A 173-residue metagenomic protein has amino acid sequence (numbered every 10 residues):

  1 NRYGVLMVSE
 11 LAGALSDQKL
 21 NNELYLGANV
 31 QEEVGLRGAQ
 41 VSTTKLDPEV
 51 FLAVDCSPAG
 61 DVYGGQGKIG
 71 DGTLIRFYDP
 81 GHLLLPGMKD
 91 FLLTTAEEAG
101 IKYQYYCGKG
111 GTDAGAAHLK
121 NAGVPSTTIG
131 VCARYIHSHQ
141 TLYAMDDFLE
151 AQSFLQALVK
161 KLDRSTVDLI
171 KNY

Functional and structural regions predicted by a protein language model:
N1-E33, A151-L158: Alpha-helical metal-binding/catalytic segments enriched in His/Glu/Asp
V5, G35-R37, D113-A114, S138: Short glycine/serine/threonine-rich phosphate/pyrophosphate-binding segments that cradle anionic phosphate groups
L6, E23-Y25, E49-L52, K102-Q104 (+1 more regions): Structural motif
E10-Q18, T44-D47, H118-G123: Alpha-helix C-terminal capping segments
Y25, N29-R37, Q104-G111: Active-site glycine- and acidic-residue-rich loops that bind and position anionic ligands or nucleotide-like cofactors
A28-G35, S57-P58, A133-Y135: Acidic, glycine-rich active-site loops and adjacent beta-strand->loop/helix elements that engage anionic groups
V34-Q104: Metal-dependent peptidase/peptidase-like ectodomains
L74-Q152, A157-Y173: Active-site-adjacent substrate-binding region of metalloamidase/peptidase-like peptide-processing proteins
